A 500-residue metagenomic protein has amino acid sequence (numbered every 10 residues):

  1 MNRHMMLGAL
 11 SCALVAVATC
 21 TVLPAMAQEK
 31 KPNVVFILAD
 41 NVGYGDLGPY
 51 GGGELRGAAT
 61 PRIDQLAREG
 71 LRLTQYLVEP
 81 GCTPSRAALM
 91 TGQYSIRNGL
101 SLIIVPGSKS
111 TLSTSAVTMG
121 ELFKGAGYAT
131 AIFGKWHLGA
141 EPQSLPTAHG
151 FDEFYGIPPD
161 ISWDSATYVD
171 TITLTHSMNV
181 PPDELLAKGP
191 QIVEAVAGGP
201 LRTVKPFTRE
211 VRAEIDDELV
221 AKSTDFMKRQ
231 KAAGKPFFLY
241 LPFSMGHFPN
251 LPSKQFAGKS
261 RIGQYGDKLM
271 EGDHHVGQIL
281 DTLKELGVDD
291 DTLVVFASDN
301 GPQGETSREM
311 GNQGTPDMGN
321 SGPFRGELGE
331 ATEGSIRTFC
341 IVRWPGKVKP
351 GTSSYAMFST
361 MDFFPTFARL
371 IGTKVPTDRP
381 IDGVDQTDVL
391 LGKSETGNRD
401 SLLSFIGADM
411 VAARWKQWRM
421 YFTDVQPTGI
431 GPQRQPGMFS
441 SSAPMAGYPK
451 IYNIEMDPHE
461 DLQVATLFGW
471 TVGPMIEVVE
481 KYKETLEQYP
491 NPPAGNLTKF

Functional and structural regions predicted by a protein language model:
N2, L7-A16, A25-M445, P449 (+1 more regions): Formylglycine-dependent sulfatase
